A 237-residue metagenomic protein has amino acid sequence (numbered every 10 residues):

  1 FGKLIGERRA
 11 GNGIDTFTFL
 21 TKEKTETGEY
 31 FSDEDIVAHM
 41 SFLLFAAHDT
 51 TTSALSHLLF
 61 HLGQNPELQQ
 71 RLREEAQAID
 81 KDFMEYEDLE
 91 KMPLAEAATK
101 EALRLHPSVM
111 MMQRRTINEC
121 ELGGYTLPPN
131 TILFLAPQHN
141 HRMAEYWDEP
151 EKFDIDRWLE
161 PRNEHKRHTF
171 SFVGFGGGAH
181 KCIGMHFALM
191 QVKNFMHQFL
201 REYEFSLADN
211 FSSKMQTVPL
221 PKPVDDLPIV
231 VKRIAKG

Functional and structural regions predicted by a protein language model:
F1-G6, E34, K81-M84, P228-G237: Cytochrome P450 catalytic-domain helical core, especially the substrate-recognition surface and oxygen-activation
F1-L55, M92, L159: Conserved cytochrome P450 catalytic core segment spanning the I/J/K helices
G11-T18, F60-V109, T116, G123-I132 (+5 more regions): Cytochrome P450 I-helix active-site segment
T18, L135-N163, F175: Conserved cytochrome P450 K-helix/beta-meander segment immediately N-terminal to the heme-binding cysteine loop
Y30-D33, N163-F172: Active-site-adjacent bridging/hinge elements
T50-E75, M185-R201: Cytochrome P450 catalytic-core helices
Q77-A78, K181, H186-G237: Cytochrome P450 proximal C-terminal region
